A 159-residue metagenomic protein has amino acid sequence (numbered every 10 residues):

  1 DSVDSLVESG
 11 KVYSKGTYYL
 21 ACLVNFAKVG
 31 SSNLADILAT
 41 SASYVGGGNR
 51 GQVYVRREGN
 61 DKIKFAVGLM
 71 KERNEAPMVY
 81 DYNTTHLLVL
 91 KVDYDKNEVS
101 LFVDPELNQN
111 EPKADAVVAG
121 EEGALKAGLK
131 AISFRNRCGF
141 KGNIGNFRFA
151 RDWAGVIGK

Functional and structural regions predicted by a protein language model:
D1-K62, W153-V156: Secretory/extracellular carbohydrate-interaction modules and structurally similar beta-sandwich "look-alikes"
V12-K15, G47, D81-N83, Y94 (+1 more regions): Extracellular/periplasmic catalytic domains that process cell-envelope and extracellular macromolecules
C22, Y80-Y82, H86-V118, F147: Carbohydrate-binding surfaces in secreted/extracellular proteins
A35-L38, Y44-G47, L107-L125: Acidic Ser/Thr/Pro-rich low-complexity disordered segments that often serve as glycosylated linkers/stalks around
N60-F65, N97-V99: Hydrophobic residues embedded in beta-strands of well-ordered beta-sheets
F65-L87: Short, aromatic/His-centered strand-loop micro-motif at the edge of beta-sheets
P112-R148: Flexible glycan-contacting loops in extracellular carbohydrate-active proteins
N146-K159: Extended recognition patches within non-cytosolic domains
